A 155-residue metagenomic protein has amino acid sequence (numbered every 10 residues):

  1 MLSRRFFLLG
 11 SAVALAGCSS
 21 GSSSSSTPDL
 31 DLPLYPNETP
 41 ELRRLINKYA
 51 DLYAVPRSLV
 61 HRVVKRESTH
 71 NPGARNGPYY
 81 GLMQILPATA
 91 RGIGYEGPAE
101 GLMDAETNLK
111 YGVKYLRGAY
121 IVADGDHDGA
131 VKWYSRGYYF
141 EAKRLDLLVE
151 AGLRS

Functional and structural regions predicted by a protein language model:
M1-A14: N-terminal secretory signal peptides and thylakoid transit peptides that target proteins across membranes
A14-Y35: Bacterial Sec signal peptide processing site at the extreme N-terminus
D29-K65: Export/targeting segments at the very N-terminus of extracytoplasmic proteins
V55-H70, G112, V131-S135: Short, functionally critical alpha-helical segments immediately adjacent to catalytic or ligand/cofactor-binding
S68-N71, T89-R91, G137-Y139: Solvent-exposed loop/turn segments at secondary-structure junctions within structured extracellular/periplasmic domains
P78-Y95: Substrate-binding/active-site groove segments that recognize and process beta-1,4-linked N-acetyl-hexosamine
E100-T107: A short, structured beta-strand-centered segment in the mid-to-C-terminal lobe of catalytic cores from group-transfer
V113-G152: Catalytic and binding regions of secreted/periplasmic enzymes and modules that target cell-wall glycans
